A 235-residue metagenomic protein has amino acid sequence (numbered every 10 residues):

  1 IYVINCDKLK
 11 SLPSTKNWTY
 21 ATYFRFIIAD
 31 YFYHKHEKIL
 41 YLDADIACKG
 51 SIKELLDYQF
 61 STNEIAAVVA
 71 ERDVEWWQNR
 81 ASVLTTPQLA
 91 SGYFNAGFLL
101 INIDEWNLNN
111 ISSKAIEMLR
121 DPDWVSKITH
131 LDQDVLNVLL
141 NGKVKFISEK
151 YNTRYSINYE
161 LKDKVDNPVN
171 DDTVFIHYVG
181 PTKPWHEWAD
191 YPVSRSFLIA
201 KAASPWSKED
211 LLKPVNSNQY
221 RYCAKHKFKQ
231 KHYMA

Functional and structural regions predicted by a protein language model:
I1-F32: Active-site-proximal specificity loops/subdomain of glycosyltransferases
I4-L12, V74, N152-S156: A short acidic, often aromatic-flanked loop/helix-cap motif at beta-alpha or helix-coil junctions that lines enzyme
K10-L12, V74-L89: Surface-exposed acidic, glycine/proline-enriched linker/cap segments that occur as 15-30-residue helix-coil
I39: Short aromatic/hydrophobic "clamp" motif used to bind/position activated sugar donors
L42: Catalytic metal- and UDP-sugar-binding loop of GT-A-like glycosyltransferases, i.e., residues flanking the conserved
I46-A81: Conserved donor-nucleotide/metal-binding helix-loop-beta segment in metal-dependent transferases, i.e., the alpha-helix
P87-F98: A recurrent flexible, glycine/aromatic-enriched loop bordering the glycosyltransferase active site that acts as
A96, I101-A235: A glycosyltransferase accessory/donor-loop signature
